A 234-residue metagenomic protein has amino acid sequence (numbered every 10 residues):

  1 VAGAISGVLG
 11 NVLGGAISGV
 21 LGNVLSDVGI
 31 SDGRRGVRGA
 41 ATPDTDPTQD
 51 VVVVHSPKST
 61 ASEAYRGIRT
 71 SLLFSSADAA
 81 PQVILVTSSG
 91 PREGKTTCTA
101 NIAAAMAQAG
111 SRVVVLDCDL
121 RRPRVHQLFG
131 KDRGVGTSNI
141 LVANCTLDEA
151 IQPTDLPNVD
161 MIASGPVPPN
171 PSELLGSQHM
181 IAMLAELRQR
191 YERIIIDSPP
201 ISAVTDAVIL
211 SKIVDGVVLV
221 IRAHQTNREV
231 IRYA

Functional and structural regions predicted by a protein language model:
I5-A234: P-loop NTP-binding module
